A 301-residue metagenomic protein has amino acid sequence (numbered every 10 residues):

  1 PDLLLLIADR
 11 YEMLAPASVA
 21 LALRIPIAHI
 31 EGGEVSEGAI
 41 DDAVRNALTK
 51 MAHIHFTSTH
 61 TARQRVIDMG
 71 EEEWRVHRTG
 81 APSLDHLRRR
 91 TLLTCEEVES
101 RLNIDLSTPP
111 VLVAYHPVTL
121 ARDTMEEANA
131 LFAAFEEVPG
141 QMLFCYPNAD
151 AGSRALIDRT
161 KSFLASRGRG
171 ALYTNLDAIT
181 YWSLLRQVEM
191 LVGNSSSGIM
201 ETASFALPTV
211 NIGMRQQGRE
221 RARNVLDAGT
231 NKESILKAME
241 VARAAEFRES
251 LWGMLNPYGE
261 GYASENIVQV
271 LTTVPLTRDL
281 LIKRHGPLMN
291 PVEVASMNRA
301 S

Functional and structural regions predicted by a protein language model:
P1-E73: Active-site and donor-binding regions of nucleotide-sugar-utilizing enzymes
L5-I7, L14-A17, H29, H55 (+1 more regions): A donor-sugar binding/catalytic signature common to diverse glycosyltransferases and related nucleotide-sugar
M51-E126: A nucleotide-sugar donor-handling region in carbohydrate enzymes
T57, H77-T79, L172-N175, L226-N231: Short acidic-hydrophobic, aromatic-tinged amphipathic segments that line or gate anion-handling sites
L93-Q187: Donor-nucleotide binding loops and adjacent catalytic segments primarily of GT-B fold Leloir glycosyltransferases
Q217-A242, S250-S264: Change "using UDP/GDP/dTDP sugars" to "using nucleotide sugars
A244-S301: C-terminal amphipathic helix plus adjacent low-complexity, charged tail appended to glycosyltransferase catalytic
